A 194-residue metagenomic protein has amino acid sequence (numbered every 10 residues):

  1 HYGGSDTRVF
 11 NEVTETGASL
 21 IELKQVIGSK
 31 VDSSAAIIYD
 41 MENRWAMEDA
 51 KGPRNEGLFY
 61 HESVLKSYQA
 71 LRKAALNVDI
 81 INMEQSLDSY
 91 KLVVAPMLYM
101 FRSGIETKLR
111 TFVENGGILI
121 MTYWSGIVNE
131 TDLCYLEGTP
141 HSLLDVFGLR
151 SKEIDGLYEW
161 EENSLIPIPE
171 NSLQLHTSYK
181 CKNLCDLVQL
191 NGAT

Functional and structural regions predicted by a protein language model:
H1-T194: Carbohydrate-binding surfaces of carbohydrate-active enzymes
